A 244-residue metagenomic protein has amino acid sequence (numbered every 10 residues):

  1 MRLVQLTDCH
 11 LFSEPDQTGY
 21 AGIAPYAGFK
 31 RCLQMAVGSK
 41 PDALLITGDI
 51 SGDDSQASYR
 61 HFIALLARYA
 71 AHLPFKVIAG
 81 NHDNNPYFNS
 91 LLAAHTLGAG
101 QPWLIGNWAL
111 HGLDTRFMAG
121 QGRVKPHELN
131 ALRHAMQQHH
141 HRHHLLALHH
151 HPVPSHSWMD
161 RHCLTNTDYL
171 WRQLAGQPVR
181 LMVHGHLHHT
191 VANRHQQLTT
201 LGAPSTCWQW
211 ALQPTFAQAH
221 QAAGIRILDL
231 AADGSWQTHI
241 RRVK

Functional and structural regions predicted by a protein language model:
M1-H61, H134: N-terminal active-site segment of His-dependent metallophosphoesterases
R2-P15, N107-F117, L145-L148, L198-S205 (+1 more regions): Active-site-proximal beta-strand elements of phosphoester/diester hydrolases
Q5-T7, A43-D49, P74-N81, L145-L148 (+3 more regions): Active-site neighborhood of phospho(di)ester-bond hydrolases with catalytic His/Asp-centered motifs
T7-A27, D53-D54, N84-L97, M118-P126 (+1 more regions): Acidic/histidine-rich helix-loop elements that form or flank divalent-metal/phosphate-binding sites at the catalytic
S39, H139-S155: Short acidic, glycine-rich surface-loop motifs adjacent to enzyme active sites
T47-A67, N84-L97, G120, S157-H162 (+1 more regions): Metal-dependent catalytic neighborhoods of phosphoester/phosphodiester hydrolases
I105-H144, W158-Y169, Q218: Binuclear metal-dependent hydrolase catalytic cores centered on His/Asp/Glu-rich metal-binding motifs
D160-I227: Conserved beta-sheet core of the metallophosphoesterase superfamily
